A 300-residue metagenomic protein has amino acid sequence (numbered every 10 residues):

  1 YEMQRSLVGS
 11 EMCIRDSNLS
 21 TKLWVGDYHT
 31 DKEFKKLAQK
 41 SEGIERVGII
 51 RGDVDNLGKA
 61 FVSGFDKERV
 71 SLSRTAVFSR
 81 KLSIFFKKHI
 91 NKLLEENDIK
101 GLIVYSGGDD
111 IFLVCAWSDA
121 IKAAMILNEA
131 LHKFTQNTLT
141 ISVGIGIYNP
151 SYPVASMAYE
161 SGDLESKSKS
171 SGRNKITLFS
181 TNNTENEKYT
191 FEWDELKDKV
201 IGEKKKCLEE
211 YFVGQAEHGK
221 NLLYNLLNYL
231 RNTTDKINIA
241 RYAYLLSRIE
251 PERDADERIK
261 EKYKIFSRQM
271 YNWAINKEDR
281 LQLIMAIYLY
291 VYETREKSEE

Functional and structural regions predicted by a protein language model:
Y1-G9, C13: Single conserved hydrophobic/aromatic residue that forms the stacking wall/gate of nucleotide- or nucleobase-binding
E45-I49, L102-G107, N137-E160, T177-F179: A short glycine-enriched loop-to-beta-strand structural element that forms part of the catalytic core of nucleotide
I49-K59, D66: Catalytic-site or vestigial catalytic-site microsegments of nucleotide-handling domains
D55, G101-L102, S106-F112: Short acidic-rich active-site patches of cyclic nucleotide enzymes
R80-K100, L113-L139, V143-I145, E160-K167: Alpha-helical scaffold within the catalytic cores of cyclic-nucleotide enzymes
I145-N149, Y159-S171, F179-L196: Cyclic nucleotide signaling catalytic output domains
N183-N232: Charged, amphipathic alpha-helical linkers/stalks
Y242-E300: C-terminal non-catalytic accessory extensions
